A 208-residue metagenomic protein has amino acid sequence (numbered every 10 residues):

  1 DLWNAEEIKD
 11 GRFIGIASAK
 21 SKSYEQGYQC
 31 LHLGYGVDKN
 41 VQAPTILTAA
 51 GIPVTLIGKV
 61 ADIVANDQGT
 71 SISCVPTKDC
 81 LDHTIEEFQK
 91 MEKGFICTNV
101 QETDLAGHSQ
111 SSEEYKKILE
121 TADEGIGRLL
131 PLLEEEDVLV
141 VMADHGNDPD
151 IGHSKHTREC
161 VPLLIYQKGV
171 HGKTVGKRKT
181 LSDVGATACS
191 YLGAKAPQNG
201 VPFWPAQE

Functional and structural regions predicted by a protein language model:
D1-E208: Feature captures the catalytic ectodomains and active-site-proximal regions of enzymes that hydrolyze or transfer
